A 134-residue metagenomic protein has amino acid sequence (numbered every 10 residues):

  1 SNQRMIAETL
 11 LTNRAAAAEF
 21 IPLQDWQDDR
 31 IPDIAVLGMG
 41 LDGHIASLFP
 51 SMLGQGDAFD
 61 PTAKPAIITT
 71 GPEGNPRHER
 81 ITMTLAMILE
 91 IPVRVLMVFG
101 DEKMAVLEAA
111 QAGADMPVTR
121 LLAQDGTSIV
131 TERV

Functional and structural regions predicted by a protein language model:
S1-V134: Conserved phosphate- and dinucleotide-binding cores of soluble alpha/beta proteins, encompassing both enzyme active
